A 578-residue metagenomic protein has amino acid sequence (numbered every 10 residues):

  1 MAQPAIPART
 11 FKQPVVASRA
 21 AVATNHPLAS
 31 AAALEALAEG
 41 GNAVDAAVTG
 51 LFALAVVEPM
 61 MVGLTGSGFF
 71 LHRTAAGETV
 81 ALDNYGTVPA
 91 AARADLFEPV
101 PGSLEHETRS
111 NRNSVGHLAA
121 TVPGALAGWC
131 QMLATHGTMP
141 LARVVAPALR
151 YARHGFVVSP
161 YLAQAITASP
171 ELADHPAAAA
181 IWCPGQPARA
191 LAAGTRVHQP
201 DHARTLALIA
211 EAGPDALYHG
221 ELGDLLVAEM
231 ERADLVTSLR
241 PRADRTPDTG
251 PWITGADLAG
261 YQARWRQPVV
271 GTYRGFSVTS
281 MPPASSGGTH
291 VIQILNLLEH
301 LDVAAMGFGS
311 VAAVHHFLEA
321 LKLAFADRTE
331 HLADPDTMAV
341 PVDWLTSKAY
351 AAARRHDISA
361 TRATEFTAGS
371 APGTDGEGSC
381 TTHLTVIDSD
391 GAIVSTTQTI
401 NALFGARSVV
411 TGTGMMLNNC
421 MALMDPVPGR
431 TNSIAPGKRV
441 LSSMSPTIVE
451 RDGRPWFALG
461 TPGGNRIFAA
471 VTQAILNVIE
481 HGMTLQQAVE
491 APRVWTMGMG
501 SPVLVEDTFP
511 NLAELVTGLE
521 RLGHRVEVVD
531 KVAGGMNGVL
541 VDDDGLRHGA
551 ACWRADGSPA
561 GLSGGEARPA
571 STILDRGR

Functional and structural regions predicted by a protein language model:
M1-A31, E35, A43-H219, L225-P282 (+3 more regions): Noncatalytic scaffold domains of N-terminal-nucleophile
V44-L51, A142-R153, G220, D224-A228 (+3 more regions): Short, well-structured alpha-helical segments that form the helix of a local strand-helix-strand
V56-A81, S103, V236-T254, A392-F457 (+2 more regions): Active-site rim segments in enzyme catalytic domains, especially the processed small/beta chain of N-terminal
V62-G63, S67-T74, T382-V386, P446-I448 (+2 more regions): Short beta-strand scaffold segments in enzyme catalytic cores
A177, P241-R242, P251, H300-I400 (+3 more regions): Internal maturation/activation junctions in enzymes
R264-W265, G378-T381, S442-M444: Short, small/polar residue-rich loop motifs at catalytic or cofactor-binding pockets
T279-G288, T381-T385, T397-V409, S443 (+1 more regions): Glycine-rich phosphate/pyrophosphate-binding beta-alpha loops
K438-V440, V471, E480-K531: Extended C-terminal subregions enriched in glycine
